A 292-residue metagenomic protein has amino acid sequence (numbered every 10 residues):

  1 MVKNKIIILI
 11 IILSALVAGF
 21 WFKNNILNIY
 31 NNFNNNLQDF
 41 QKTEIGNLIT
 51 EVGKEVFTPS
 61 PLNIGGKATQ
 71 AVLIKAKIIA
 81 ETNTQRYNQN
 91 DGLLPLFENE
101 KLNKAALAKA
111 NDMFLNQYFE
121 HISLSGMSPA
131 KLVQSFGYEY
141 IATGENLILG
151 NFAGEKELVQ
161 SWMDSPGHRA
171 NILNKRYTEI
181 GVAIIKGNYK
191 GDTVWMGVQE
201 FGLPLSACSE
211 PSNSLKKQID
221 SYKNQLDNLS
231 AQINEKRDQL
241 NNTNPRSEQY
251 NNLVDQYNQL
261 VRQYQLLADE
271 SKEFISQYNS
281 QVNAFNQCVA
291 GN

Functional and structural regions predicted by a protein language model:
M1-S14: N-terminal Sec-pathway targeting helices
K5, L16-W21, N146-E235: Disulfide-stabilized extracellular recognition modules
I26-A68, V72, A76: N-terminal, intrinsically disordered, polar/charged segments of Gram-positive cell-envelope systems that serve as
F57-N116, S212-R237: A short alpha-helix/helix-coil micro-patch that ends at or immediately precedes a cysteine
G66, Q70, Q89-N103, N116-G126 (+2 more regions): Surface-exposed patches in mature extracellular/periplasmic domains of secreted proteins
K101-N151: Short, surface-exposed glycine/acidic/tryptophan-bearing loops
S209, N213-K216, D220-N292: Extended amphipathic alpha-helical heptad-repeat regions
